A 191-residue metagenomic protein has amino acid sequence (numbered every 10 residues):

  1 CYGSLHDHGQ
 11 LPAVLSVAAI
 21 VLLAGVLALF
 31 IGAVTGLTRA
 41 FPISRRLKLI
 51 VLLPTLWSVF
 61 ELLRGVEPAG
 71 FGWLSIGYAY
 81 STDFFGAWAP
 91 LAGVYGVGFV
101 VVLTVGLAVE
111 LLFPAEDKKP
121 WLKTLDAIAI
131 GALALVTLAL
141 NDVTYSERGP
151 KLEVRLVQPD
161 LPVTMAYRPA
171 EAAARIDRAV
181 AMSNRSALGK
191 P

Functional and structural regions predicted by a protein language model:
C1-Y145, P169, I176-V180, N184 (+1 more regions): Membrane-embedded alpha-helical bundles of multi-pass enzymes that act on lipidic or dolichyl-linked glycan substrates
E147-G149: Acidic/histidine-enriched ion/cofactor-binding microenvironments in catalytic or ligand-binding pockets
K151-R168: Active-site-proximal beta-strand elements of phosphoester/diester hydrolases
R155-Q158, R175-A179: N-terminal membrane-insertion helices
